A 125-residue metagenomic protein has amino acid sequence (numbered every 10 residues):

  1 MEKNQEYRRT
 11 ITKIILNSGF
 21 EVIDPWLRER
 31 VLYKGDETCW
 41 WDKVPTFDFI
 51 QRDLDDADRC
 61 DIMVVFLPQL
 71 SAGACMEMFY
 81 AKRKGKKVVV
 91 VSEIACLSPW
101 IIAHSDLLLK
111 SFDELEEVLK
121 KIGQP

Functional and structural regions predicted by a protein language model:
M1-P125: Conserved catalytic or regulatory cores that recognize and/or transform ribose-phosphate-containing ligands
